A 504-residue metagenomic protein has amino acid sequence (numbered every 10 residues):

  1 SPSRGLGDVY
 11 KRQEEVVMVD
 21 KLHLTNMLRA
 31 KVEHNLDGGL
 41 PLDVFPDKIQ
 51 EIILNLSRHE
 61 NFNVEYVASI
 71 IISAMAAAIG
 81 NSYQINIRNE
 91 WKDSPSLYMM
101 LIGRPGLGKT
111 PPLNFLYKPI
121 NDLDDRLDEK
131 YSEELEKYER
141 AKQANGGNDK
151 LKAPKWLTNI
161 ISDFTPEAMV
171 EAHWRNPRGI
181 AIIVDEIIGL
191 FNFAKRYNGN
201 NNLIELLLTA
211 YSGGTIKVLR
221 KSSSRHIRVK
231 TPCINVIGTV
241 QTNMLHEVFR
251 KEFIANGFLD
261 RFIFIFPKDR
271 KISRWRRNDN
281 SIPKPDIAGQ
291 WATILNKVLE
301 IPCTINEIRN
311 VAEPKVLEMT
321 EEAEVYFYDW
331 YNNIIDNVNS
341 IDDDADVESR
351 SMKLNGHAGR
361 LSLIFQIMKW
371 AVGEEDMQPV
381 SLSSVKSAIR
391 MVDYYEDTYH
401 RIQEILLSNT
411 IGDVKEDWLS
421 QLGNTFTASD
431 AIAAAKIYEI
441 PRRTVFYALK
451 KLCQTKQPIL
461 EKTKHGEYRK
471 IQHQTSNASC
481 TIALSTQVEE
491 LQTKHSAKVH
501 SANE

Functional and structural regions predicted by a protein language model:
P2-Y10: Short, small-residue-biased leader/transition segments that mark boundaries at the very start of proteins
E14-L491, E504: Phosphate-handling catalytic cores of nucleic-acid transaction enzymes
